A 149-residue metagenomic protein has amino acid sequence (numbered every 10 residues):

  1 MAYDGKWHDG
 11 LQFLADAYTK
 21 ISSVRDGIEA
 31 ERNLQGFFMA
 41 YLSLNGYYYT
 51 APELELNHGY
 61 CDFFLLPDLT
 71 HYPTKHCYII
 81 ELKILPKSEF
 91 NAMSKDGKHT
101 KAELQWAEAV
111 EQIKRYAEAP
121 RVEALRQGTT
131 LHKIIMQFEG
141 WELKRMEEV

Functional and structural regions predicted by a protein language model:
Y3-V149: Structural signature of nuclease core domains in nucleic-acid processing machines
